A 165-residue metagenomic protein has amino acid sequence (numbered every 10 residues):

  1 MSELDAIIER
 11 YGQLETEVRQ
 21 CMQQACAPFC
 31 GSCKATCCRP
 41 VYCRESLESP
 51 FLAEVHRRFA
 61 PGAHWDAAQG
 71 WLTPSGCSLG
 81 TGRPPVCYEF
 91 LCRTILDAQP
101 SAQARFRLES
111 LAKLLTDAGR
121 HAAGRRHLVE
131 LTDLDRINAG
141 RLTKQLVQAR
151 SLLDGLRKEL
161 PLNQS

Functional and structural regions predicted by a protein language model:
M1-S165: Short loop/turn segments that flank or connect secondary-structure elements
